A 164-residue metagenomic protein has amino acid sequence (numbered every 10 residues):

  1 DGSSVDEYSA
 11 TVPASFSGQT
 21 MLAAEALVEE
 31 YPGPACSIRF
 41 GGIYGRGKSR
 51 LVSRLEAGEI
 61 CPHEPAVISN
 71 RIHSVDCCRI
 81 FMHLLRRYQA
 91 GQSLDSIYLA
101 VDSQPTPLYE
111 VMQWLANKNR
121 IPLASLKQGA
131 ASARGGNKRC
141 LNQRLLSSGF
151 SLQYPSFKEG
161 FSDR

Functional and structural regions predicted by a protein language model:
D1-S15: Active-site "gating" loop of Rossmann-like NAD(P)-dependent oxidoreductase/epimerase domains
F16-V28, S74: Conserved catalytic Lys-bearing alpha helix of Rossmann-like short-chain dehydrogenase/reductases
Q19, S37, I43, K48-S53 (+1 more regions): Substrate-positioning beta->alpha
A24-R46: Conserved beta-loop-beta element that borders a ligand/cofactor-binding pocket
V52-E64, I121-S125: A short C-terminal helix-loop "cap" of Rossmann-like NAD(P)-dependent dehydrogenase/epimerase domains
C77, F81, A100, V111 (+2 more regions): Non-catalytic, hydrophobic alpha-helical segments
I80-H83, R87-A131: Mid/C-terminal beta-alpha module of Rossmann-like enzyme folds, strongest in SDR-family dehydrogenases/epimerases
A133-R164: C-terminal amphipathic/interface module of NAD(P)-dependent oxidoreductases and related NAD-binding regulators
